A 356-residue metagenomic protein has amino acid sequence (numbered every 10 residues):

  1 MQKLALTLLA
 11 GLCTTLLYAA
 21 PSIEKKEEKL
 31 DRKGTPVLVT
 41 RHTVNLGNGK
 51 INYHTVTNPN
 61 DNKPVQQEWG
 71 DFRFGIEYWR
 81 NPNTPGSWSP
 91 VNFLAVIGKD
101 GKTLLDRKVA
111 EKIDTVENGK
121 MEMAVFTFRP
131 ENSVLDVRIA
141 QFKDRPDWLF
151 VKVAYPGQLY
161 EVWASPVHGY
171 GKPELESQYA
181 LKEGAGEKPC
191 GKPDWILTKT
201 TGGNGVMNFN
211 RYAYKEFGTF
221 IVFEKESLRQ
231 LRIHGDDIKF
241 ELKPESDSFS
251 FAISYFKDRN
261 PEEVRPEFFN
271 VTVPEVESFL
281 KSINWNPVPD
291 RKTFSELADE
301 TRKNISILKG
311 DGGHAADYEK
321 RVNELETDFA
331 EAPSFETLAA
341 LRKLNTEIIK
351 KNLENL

Functional and structural regions predicted by a protein language model:
M1-L4: Positively charged n-region of N-terminal signal peptides that target proteins for export
T7-T15: Bacterial N-terminal signal peptides
A20-N92: Beta-strand-rich N-terminal accessory domains
P21-G34, I196-D328: Beta-strand-rich recognition/accessory modules
V37-E68, L135-Q141, K199, N204-K225 (+1 more regions): Broad, structure-driven detector of short, well-ordered beta-strand segments within folded domains
W88-P166, E176: Extended, loop-rich substrate-binding clefts of extracytoplasmic carbohydrate-active enzymes
V134-T219: Short helix-loop boundary/capping segments
S334-L356: Repeat-associated, polar segments at repeat-unit boundaries in modular proteins
